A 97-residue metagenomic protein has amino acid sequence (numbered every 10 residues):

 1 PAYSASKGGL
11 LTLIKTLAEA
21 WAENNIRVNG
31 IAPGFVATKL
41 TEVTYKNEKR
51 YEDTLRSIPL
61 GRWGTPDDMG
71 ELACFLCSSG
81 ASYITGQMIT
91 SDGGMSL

Functional and structural regions predicted by a protein language model:
A2, T16-L17, L40: Conserved catalytic loop/helix region of short-chain dehydrogenase/reductase
Y3, L11, Y83: Catalytic tyrosine of NAD(P)H-dependent dehydrogenase/reductases that use a Tyr as the general acid/base
S6, I14: Active-site helix of classical SDR
L11, V28, A32-V43: Short, flexible catalytic-loop segment of classical short-chain dehydrogenase/reductase
E19-E23, S82: Alpha-helical segment proximal to the catalytic Tyr-Lys
A22, T41-E42, L55: A short local structural element in Rossmann-fold oxidoreductases
N24, N29, Q87: Rossmann-like NAD(H)/NADP(H) cofactor-binding core
G30, E52-G80, I84, S91-G93: C-terminal helical subdomain
